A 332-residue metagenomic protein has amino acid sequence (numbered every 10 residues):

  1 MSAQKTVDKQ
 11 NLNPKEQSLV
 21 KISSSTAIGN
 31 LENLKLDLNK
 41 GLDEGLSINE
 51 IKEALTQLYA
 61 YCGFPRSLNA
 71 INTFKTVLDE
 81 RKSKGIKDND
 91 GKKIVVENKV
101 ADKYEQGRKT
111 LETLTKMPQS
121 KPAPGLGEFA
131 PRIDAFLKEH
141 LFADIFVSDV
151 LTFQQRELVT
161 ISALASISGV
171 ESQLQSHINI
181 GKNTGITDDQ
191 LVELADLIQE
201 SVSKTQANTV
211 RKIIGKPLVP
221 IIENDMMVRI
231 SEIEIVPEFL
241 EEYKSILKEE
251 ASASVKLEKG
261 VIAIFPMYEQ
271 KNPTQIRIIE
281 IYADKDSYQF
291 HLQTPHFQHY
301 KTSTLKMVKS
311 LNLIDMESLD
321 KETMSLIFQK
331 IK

Functional and structural regions predicted by a protein language model:
Q4-E16, A27-D43, N49-E50, F64-F153 (+4 more regions): Acidic, glycine/proline-rich low-complexity segments that act as flexible tails and inter-domain linkers
Q10-E32, I233-S245: N-terminal targeting signals for Sec/Tat export/insertion, comprising classic cleavable signal peptides
Q17-S25, I51-L55, Q155-A165, L194-I198 (+1 more regions): Short, structured motif recognition centered on aromatic/hydrophobic residues
L19, E53, L158, E193 (+4 more regions): Short, solvent-exposed alpha-helical surface patches in well-structured domains
Q173-L174: Non-heme di-metal
I221-I276, I281-Q293, Q298, K309-K332: Short S/T/G/P-rich N-terminal loop/turn motif that feeds into the first structured element of a domain
